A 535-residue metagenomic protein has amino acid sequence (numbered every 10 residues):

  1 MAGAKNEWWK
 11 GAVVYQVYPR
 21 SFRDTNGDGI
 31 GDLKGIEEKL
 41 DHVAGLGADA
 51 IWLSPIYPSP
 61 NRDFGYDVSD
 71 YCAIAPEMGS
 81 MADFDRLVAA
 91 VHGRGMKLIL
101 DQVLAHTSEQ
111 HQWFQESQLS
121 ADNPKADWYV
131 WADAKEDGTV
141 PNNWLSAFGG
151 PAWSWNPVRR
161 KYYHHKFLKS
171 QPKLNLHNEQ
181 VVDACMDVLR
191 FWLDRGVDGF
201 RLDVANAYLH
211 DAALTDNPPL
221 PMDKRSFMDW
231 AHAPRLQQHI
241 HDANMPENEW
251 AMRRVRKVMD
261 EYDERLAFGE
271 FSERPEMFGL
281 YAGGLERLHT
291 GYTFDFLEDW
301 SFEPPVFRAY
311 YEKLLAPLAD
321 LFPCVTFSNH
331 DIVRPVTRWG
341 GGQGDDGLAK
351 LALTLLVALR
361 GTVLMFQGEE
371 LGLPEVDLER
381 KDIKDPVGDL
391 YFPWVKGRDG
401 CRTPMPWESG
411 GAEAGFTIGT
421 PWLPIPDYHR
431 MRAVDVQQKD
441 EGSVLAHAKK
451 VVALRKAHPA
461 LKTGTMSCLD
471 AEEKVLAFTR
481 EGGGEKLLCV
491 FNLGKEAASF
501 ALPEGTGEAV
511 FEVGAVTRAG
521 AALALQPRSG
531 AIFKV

Functional and structural regions predicted by a protein language model:
A2-R190, D194, A207-E273, M405 (+1 more regions): Acidic/aromatic-lined carbohydrate-recognition and catalytic surfaces of CAZymes acting on diverse glycans
W8-G11, A213, P218-P246, W250-E264 (+6 more regions): Loop/helix patches that line or flank the sugar-binding groove of alpha-linked glycan CAZymes
N26, S59-D63, H106-W113, Y208-A212 (+6 more regions): Short catalytic/ligand-binding loop motif for oxyanion handling, primarily in non-cytosolic enzymes, centered on
I51, F200-L202: Hydrophobic residues within beta-strands of alpha/beta enzymes
I99-L100, R201, F268, F327 (+2 more regions): Generic enzyme active-site microenvironment
A497-V513: Beta-strand-rich binding/interaction modules
A521-V535: C-terminal beta-strand-rich structural cap/linker in extracellular carbohydrate-active enzymes
